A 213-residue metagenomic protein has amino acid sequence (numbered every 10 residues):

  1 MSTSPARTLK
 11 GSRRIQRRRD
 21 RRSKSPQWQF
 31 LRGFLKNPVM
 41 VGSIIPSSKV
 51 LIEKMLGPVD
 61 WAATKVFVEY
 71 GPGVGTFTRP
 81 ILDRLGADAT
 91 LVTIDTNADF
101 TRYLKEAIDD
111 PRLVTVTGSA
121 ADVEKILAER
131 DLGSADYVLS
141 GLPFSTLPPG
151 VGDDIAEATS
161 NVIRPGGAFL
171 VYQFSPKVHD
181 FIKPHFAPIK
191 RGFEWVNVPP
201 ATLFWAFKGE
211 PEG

Functional and structural regions predicted by a protein language model:
Q27-A62: Class I SAM-dependent methyltransferase Rossmann-like catalytic core, especially the SAM/SAH-binding loop
T64-G73: Conserved class I S-adenosyl-L-methionine
V74-A87: Conserved SAM-binding loop of SAM-dependent methyltransferases across substrates and taxa, primarily the Class I
T90-D95: Conserved SAM-binding motif I beta-strand of class I
T101-E129: S-adenosyl-L-methionine
D153-P165: A short glycine-rich, Lys/Arg-flanked "PGG" loop and its adjoining helix->strand segment in the class I
P165-Q173: Conserved beta-strand signature within the Rossmann-like core of class I S-adenosyl-L-methionine
E194-G213: Core SAM-dependent methyltransferase catalytic element
